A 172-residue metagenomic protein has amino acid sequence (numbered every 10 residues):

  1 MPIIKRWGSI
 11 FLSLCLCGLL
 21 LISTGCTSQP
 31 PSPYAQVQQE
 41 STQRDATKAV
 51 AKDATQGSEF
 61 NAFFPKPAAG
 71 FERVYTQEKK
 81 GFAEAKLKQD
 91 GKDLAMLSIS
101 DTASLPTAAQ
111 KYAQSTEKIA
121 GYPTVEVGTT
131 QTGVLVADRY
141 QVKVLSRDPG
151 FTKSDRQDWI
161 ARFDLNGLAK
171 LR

Functional and structural regions predicted by a protein language model:
P2, G91-D93, D138-R139: A short alpha-helix capping/helix-coil boundary motif
P2-C15: Bacterial N-terminal signal peptides that target proteins for export
K5, Q43, V50, L135-D138 (+1 more regions): Generic signal for short, ordered secondary-structure residues within or immediately flanking folded domains
G18: Flanking scaffold residues of small Cys/His-coordinated metal-binding clusters
L21-G25: C-terminal motif of bacterial Sec signal peptides marking the signal peptidase cleavage site
S28: Short, conserved catalytic or interaction motifs in soluble domains
S32, Q36-T130: Short, solvent-exposed recognition patches
S32, Q77, S115-R172: A short, solvent-exposed beta-edge/loop patch
